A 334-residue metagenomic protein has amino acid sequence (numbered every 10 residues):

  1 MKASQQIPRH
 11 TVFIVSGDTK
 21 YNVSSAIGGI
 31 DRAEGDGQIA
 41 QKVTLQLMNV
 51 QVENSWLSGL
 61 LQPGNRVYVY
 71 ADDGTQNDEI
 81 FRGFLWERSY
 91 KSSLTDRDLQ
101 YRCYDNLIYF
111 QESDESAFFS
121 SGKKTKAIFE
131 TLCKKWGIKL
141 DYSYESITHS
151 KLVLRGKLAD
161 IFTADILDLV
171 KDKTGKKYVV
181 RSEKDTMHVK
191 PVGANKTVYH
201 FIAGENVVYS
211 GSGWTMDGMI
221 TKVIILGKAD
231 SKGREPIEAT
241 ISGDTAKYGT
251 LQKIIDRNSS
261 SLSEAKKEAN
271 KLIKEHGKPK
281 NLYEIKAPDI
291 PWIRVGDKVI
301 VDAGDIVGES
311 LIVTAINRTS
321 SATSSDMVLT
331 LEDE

Functional and structural regions predicted by a protein language model:
M1-D18, K177-S321: Acidic, small/polar-enriched beta strand-loop surface segments
M1-S113, T197-S212, L282: Assembly/oligomerization scaffold segments
L47, C103-D105, P191-G193, G227 (+2 more regions): Flexible glycine-/small-residue-rich
S55, S113-G122, S150-V153: Second-shell loop/turn segments in exported
R88-L94, I316-T323: Short, conserved beta-turn/loop elements at beta-strand boundaries and strand-helix junctions
S89, D96-F110, Y142-D217: Short beta-strand-centered interaction patches in the first periplasmic/extracellular domains of large envelope
N106, G122-D141: Glycine-rich, acidic and aromatic/proline-enriched surface loops and short helix-turn segments that act as binding
